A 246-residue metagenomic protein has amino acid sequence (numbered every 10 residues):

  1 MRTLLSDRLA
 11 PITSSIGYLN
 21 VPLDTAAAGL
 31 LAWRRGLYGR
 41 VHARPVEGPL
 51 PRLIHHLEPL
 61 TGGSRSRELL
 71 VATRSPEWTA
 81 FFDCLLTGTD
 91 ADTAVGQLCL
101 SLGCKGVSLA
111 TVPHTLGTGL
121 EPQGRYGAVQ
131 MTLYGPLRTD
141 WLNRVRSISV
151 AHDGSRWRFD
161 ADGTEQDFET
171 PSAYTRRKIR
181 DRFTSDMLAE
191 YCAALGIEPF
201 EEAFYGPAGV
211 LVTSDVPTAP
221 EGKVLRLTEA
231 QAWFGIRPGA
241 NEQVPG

Functional and structural regions predicted by a protein language model:
M1-G39: Short, extreme N-terminal segment that most often corresponds to the first beta-strand
M1-S6, G62-E68, K105, P220: Short amphipathic beta-strand starts and helix->beta connectors
P11-T13, R74-E77, S101-G103: Short, well-ordered loop/turn elements at secondary-structure boundaries
Y38-T93, V107, G117-N143: Short, intrinsically disordered low-complexity segments
G96-S108: Glycine- and acidic-residue-rich phosphate-binding/metal-coordinating active-site segment common to enzymes that handle
V112-L116: Short amphipathic alpha-helical segments embedded in low-complexity Lys/Glu-rich regions
A128-G246: Long, compositionally biased intrinsically disordered terminal regions
